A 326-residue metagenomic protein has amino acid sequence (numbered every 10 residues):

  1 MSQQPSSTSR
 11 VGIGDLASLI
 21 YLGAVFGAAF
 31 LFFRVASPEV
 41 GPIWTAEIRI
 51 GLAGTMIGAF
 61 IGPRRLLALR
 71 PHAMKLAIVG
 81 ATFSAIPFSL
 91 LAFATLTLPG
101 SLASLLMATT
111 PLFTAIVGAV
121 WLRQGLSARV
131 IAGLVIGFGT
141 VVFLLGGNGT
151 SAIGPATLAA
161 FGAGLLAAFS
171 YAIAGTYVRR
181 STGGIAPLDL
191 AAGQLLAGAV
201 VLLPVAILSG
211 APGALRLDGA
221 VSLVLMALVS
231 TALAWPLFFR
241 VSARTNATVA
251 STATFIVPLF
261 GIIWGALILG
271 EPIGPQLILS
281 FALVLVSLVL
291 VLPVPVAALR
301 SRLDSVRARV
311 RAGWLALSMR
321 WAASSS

Functional and structural regions predicted by a protein language model:
M1-E47, F93, A152-R180, V200-V201 (+1 more regions): Glycine-/small-residue-enriched transmembrane alpha-helix faces in small-molecule transporters and effluxers
G14-S18, W44-A59, I78, R129-V142 (+3 more regions): Hydrophobic alpha-helical transmembrane segments of multi-pass integral membrane proteins, especially transporters
A24-F33, G58-M107, F143, A227-T245: Specific transmembrane alpha-helical segments of multi-pass solute transporters/efflux pumps, especially DMT/EamA
L31-E39, L96, L145-L158, A206-L223 (+1 more regions): Membrane-interface helix termini and inter-helical loops of multi-pass transporters
A36, T45, R49, A94 (+8 more regions): Hydrophobic/aromatic residues within transmembrane alpha-helices of multi-pass small-molecule transporters
V40, P71, L98, Q124-L126 (+3 more regions): Membrane-helix interface residues
A46-I48, S84, F88, A103-T109 (+2 more regions): Helix-helix packing/entry segments at the starts of transmembrane helices
G51, I57, V117, L126-N148 (+4 more regions): Hydrophobic transmembrane alpha-helices of multi-pass small-molecule transport proteins
